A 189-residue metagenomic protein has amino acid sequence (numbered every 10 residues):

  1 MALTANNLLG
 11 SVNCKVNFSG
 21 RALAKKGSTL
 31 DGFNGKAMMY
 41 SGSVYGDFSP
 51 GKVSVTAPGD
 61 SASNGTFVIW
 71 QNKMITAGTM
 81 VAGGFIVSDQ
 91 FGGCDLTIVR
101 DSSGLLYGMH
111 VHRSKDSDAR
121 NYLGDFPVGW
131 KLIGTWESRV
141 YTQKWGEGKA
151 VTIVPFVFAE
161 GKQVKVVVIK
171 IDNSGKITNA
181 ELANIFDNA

Functional and structural regions predicted by a protein language model:
M1-A189: Active-site microenvironment for binding and transforming phosphate-containing groups
